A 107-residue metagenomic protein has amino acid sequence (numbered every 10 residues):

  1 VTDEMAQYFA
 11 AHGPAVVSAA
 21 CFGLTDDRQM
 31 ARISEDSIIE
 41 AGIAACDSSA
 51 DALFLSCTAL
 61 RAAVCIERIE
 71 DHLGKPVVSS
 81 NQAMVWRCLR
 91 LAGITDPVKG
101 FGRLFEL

Functional and structural regions predicted by a protein language model:
V1-L107: Non-catalytic structural scaffold of enzyme domains
